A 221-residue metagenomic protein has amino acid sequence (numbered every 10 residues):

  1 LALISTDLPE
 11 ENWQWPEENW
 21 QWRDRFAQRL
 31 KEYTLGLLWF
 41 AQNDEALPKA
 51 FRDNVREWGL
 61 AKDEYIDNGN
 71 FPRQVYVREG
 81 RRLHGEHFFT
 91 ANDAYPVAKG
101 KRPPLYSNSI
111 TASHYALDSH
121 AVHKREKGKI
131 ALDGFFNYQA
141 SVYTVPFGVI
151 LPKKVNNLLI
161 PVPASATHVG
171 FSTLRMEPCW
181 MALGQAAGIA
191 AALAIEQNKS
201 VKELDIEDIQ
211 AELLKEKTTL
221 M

Functional and structural regions predicted by a protein language model:
L1-M221: Flavin (FAD/FMN)-binding glycine-rich loop and adjacent Rossmann-like elements that form
